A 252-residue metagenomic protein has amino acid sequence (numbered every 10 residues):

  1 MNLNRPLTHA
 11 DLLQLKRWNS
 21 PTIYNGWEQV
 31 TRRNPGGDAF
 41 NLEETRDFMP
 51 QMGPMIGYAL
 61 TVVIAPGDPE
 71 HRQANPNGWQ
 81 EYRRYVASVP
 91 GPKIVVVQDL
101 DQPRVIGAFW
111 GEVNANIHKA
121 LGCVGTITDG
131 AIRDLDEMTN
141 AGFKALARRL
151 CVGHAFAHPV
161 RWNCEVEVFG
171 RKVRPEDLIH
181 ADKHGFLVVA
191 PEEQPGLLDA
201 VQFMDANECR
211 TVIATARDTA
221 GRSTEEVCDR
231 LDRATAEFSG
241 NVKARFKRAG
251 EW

Functional and structural regions predicted by a protein language model:
M1-P76, Q80-V89, C209-R230: Intrinsically disordered, low-complexity regions enriched in acidic/Ser/Thr/Pro/Gln residues
K16-Y24, M55, G107, G111 (+4 more regions): Generic structural signal for well-ordered, non-membrane alpha-helical segments in soluble metabolic enzymes
W27, H118, D177-I179: Buried hydrophobic positions in well-ordered alpha/beta secondary-structure cores of metabolic enzymes
D38-F40, I64, V96-Q98, T126-G130 (+2 more regions): General beta-strand structural signal in soluble alpha/beta enzymes
V86-T128: Extracellular/luminal Protease-associated
T128-D129, L135-A181, F186: A contiguous pocket-lining binding segment that forms or flanks enzyme active sites
L178-R222: A hydrophobic, small-residue-rich beta->alpha segment in the mid-to-C-terminal subdomain of diverse proteins
D218-W252: Acidic/histidine-enriched, glycine/proline-rich intrinsically disordered or flexible terminal extensions
